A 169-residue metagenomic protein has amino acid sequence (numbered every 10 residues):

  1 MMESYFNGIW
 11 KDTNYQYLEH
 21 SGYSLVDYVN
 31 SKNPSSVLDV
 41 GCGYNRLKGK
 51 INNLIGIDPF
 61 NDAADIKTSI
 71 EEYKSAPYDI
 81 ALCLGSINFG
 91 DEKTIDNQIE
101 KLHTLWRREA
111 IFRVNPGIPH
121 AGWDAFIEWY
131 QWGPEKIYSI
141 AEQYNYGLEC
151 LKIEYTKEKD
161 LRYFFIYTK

Functional and structural regions predicted by a protein language model:
M1-K74, I95, A110-K169: Class I (Rossmann-like) S-adenosyl-L-methionine-dependent methyltransferase catalytic domain, capturing the SAM-binding
N52, H103-T104: Short, surface-exposed basic-aromatic patches at helix termini and helix-loop junctions that form
L82: A conserved beta-strand element that flanks and buttresses the S-adenosyl-L-methionine
S86: Hydrophobic adenine-recognition pocket in adenosine-nucleotide-binding enzymes
F89-K101: A short, conserved alpha-helix within the catalytic core of class I
W106-R108: A short helix->loop->beta-strand "cap" motif at the edges of active sites that frequently abuts
